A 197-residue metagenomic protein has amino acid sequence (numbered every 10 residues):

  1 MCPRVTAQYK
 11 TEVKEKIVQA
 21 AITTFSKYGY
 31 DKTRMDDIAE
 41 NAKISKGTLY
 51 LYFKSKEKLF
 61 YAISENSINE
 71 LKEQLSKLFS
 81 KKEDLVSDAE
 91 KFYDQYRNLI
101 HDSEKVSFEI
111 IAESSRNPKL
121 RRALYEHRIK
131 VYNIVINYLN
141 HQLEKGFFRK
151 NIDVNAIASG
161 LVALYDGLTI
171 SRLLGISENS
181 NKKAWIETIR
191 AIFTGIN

Functional and structural regions predicted by a protein language model:
M1-C2, Q19, Y28, K91 (+6 more regions): C-terminal peripheral helix-coil segments that are non-catalytic and often amphipathic
M1-Y28, K32-I44, K58: Basic, helix-initiating cap at the start of DNA-binding domains
K27-D31, S103, K145: Short coil/turn segments at alpha/beta junctions that flank glycine-rich nucleotide-binding fingerprints
K43-F53: Short hydrophobic/aromatic patch on the recognition helix
Y61-S67: Alpha-helical DNA-contacting segments of helix-turn-helix folds
A62, L75-D102, V154-L161, K183: Hydrophobic alpha-helical connector segments
L99-R122, L174: Amphipathic alpha-helical segments used for helix-helix packing
N117-P118, I129-I157, F193-N197: Hydrophobic alpha-helical bundle segments that form small-molecule/ligand-binding pockets
